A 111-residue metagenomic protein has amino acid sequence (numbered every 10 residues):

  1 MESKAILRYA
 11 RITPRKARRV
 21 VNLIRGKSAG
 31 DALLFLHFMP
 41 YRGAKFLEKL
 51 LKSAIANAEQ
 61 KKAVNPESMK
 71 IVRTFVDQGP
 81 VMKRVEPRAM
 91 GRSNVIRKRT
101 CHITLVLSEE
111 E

Functional and structural regions predicted by a protein language model:
M1-L23, K27-E111: Structured, basic alpha/beta domains of bacterial-type, RNA-associated proteins
